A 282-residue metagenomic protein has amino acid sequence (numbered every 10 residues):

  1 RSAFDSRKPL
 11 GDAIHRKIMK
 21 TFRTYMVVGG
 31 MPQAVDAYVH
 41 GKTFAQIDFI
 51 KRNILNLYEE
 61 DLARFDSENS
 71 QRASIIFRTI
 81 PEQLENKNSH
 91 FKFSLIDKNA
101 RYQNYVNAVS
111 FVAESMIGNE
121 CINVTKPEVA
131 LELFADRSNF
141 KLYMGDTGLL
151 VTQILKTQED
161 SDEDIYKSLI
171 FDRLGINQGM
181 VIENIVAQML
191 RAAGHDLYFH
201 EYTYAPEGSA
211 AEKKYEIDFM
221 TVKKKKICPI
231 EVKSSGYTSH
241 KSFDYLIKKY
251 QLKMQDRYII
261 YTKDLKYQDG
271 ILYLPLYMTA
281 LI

Functional and structural regions predicted by a protein language model:
R1-I182: Interdomain hinge/linker elements that couple catalytic modules in large macromolecular machines
N107, A113-I282: A cross-kingdom feature that marks ATP-driven nucleic-acid transaction machinery
